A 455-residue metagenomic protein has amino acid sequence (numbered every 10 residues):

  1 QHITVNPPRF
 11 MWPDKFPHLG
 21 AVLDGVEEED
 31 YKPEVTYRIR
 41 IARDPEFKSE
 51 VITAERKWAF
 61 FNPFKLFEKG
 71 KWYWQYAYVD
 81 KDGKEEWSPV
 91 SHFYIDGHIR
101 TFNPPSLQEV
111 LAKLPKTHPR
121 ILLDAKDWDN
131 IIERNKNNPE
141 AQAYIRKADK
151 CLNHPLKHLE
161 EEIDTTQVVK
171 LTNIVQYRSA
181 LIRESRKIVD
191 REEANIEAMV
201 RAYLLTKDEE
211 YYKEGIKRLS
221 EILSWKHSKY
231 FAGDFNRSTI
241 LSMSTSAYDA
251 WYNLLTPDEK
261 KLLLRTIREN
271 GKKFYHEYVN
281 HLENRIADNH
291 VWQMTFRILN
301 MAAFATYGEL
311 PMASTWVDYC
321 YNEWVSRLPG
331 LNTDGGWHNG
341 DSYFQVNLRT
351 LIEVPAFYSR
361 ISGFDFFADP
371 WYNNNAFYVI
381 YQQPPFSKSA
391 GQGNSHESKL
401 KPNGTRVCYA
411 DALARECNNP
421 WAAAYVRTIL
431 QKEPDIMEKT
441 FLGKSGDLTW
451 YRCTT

Functional and structural regions predicted by a protein language model:
H2-V5: Short, solvent-exposed loop/linker segments at the N-terminal edge of repeated beta-sheet extracellular domains
P7-D30: Conserved aromatic anchor
D30-K69, K81-D82: Recognizes extended acidic, P/S/T-rich segments that occur within or adjacent to Ig-like beta-sandwich modules
K81-H98: Extracellular fibronectin type III
Y94-L123: Low-complexity, Pro/Ser/Thr- and charge-rich linker/hinge segments at domain boundaries
R120, N135, Q142-I145, L152-E161 (+3 more regions): Aromatic-lined, polymer-binding surfaces characteristic of secreted/periplasmic polysaccharide-degrading enzymes
H338, Y343-T455: Extended polysaccharide-engagement surfaces of secreted carbohydrate-active enzymes
